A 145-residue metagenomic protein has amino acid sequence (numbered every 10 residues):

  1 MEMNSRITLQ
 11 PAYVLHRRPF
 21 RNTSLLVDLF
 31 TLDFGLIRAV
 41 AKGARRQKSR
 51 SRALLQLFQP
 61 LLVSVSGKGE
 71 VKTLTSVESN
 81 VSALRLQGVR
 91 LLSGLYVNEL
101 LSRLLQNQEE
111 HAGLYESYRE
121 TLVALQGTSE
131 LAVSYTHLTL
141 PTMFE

Functional and structural regions predicted by a protein language model:
M1-L25, F30-L138: Non-catalytic alpha-helical scaffolds and adjoining flexible linkers that form interface surfaces for assembly
H137-E145: Single conserved hydrophobic/aromatic residue that forms the stacking wall/gate of nucleotide- or nucleobase-binding
